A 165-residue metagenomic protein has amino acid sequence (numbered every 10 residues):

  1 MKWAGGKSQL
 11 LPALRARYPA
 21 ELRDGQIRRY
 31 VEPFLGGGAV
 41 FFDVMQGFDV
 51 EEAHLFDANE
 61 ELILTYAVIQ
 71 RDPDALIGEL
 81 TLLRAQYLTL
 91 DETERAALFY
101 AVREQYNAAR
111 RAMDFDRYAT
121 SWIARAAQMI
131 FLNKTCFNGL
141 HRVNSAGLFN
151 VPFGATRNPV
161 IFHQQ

Functional and structural regions predicted by a protein language model:
M1-L35, A39-D43, G47-F48: S-adenosyl-L-methionine
G47-Q165: Class I S-adenosyl-L-methionine-dependent methyltransferase module
